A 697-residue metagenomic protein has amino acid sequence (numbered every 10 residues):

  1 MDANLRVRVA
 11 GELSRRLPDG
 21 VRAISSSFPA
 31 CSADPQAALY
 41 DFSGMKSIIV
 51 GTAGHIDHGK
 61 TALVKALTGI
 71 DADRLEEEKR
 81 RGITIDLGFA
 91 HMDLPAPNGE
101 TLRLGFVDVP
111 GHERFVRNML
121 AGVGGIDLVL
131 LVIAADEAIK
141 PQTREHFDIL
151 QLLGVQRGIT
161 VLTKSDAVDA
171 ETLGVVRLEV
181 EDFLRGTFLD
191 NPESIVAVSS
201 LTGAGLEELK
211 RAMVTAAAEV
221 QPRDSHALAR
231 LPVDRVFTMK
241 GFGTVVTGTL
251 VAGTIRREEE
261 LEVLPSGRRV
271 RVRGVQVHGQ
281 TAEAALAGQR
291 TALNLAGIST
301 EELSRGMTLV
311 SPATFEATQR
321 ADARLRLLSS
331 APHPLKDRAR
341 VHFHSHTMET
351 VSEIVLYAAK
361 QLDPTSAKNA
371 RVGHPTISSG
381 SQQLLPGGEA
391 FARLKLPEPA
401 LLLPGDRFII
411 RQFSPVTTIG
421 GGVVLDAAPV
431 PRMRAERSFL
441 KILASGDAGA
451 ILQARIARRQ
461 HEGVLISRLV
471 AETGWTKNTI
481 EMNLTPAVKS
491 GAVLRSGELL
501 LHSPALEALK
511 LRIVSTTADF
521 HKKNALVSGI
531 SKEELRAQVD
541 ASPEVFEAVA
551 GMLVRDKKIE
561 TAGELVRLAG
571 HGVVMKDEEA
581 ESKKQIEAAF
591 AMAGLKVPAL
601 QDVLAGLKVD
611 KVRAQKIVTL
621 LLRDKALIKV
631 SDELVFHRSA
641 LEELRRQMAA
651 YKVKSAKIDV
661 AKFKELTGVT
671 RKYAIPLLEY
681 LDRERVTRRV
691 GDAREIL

Functional and structural regions predicted by a protein language model:
M1-G44, A358-P386, G405: Intrinsic disorder/low-complexity segments
F42, A53-H55, E77, H91-A96 (+17 more regions): Replace "in large, NTP-powered and nucleic-acid-processing enzymes" with "in large, NTP-powered factors and other
F42, S165, D182-P332: Conserved catalytic-core segments of large NTP-driven translation/proteostasis enzymes
F42-R117, I126-L131, I139: P-loop NTPase switch module centered on the Walker A-proximal segment
D57, L63, G82, F106-D108 (+14 more regions): Residue-level signature of catalytic and energy-coupling elements of molecular machines, predominantly ATP/GTP-dependent
P110-R114, G124-H146, V155-G174: Conserved Switch II/interswitch segment of TRAFAC-class P-loop GTPases
V168-L173, D182, I298-T365, N369-K629 (+2 more regions): C-terminal effector modules of nucleic-acid-centric enzymes and ribosome-associated factors
